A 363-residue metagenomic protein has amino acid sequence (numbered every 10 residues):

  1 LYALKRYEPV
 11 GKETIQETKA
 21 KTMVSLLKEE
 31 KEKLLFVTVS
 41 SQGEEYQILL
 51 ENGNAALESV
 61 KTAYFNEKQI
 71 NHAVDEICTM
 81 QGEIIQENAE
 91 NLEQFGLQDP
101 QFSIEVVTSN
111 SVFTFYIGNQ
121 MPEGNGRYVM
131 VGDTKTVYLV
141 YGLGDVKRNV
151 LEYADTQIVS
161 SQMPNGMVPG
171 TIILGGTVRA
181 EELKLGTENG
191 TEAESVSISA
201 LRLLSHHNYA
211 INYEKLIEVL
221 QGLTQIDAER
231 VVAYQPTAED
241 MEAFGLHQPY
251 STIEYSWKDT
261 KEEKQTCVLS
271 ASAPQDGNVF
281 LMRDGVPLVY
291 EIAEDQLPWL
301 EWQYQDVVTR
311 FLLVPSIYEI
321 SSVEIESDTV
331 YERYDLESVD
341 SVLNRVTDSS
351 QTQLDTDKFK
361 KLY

Functional and structural regions predicted by a protein language model:
L1-Y363: Soluble, acidic/polar mature domains that operate outside membranes
